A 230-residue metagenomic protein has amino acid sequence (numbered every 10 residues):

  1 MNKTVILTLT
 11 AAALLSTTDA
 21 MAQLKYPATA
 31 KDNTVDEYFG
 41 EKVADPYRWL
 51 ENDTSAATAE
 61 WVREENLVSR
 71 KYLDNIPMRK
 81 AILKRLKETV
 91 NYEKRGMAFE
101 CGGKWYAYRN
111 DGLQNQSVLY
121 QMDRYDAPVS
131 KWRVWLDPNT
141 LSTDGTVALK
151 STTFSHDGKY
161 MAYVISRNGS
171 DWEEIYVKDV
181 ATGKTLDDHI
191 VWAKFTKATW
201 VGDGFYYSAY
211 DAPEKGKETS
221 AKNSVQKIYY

Functional and structural regions predicted by a protein language model:
M1-T4: Positively charged n-region of N-terminal signal peptides that target proteins for export
L7, A20-Y230: Beta-propeller folds
L7-S16: Bacterial N-terminal signal peptides
